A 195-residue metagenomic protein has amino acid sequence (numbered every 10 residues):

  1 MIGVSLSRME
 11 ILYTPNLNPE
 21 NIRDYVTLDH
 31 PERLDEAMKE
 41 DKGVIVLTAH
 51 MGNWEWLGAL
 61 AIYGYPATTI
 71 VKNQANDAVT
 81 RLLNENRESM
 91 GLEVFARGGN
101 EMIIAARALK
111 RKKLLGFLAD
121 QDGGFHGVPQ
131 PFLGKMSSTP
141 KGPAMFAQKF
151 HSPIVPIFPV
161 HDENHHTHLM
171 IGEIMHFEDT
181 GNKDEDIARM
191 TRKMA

Functional and structural regions predicted by a protein language model:
M1-T48, T80-E85, S89-G91, L169: Membrane-anchoring hydrophobic helices of lipid-metabolizing enzymes
D24-L28, N76, F95-G99, M136 (+1 more regions): A conditional alpha-helix N-cap/helix-loop micro-motif detector
K39, Y63, G99-A195: Non-catalytic C-terminal accessory region of glycerolipid acyltransferases and related lyso-lipid remodeling enzymes
I45-A49, L57, T68-Q74, I157: Short beta-strand->loop
T48-M51, D120-Q121: Short, well-ordered beta-to-alpha junction loops that form the rim of enzyme active sites and present histidine/acidic
N53-Y65: Histidine-anchored nucleotide/phosphate-binding helix
T69-E101, A108, V128: Short, conserved active-site entrance elements at the starts or edges of catalytic domains
